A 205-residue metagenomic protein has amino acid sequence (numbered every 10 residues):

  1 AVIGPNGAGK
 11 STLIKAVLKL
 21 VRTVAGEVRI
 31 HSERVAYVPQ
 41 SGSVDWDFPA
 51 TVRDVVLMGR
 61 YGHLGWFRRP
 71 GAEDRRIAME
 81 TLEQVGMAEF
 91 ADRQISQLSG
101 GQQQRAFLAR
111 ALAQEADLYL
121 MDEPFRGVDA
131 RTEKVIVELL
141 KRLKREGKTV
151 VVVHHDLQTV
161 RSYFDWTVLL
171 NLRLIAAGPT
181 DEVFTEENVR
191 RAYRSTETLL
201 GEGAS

Functional and structural regions predicted by a protein language model:
L18: Helix-to-loop junction immediately C-terminal to a conserved catalytic motif
T23-V35: Conserved ABC transporter NBD signature motif
A72-F90: Conserved ABC ATPase "signature" region
Q94-L98, Q102: Conserved ABC ATPase signature
Y119-D122: Catalytic Walker B motif of ABC-type/P-loop ATPase nucleotide-binding domains
H154-H155: H-loop/switch region of ABC-family ATPase nucleotide-binding domains
W166-T180: H-loop (His-switch) and adjacent beta-strand-loop-beta switch element of ABC-type ATPase nucleotide-binding domains
